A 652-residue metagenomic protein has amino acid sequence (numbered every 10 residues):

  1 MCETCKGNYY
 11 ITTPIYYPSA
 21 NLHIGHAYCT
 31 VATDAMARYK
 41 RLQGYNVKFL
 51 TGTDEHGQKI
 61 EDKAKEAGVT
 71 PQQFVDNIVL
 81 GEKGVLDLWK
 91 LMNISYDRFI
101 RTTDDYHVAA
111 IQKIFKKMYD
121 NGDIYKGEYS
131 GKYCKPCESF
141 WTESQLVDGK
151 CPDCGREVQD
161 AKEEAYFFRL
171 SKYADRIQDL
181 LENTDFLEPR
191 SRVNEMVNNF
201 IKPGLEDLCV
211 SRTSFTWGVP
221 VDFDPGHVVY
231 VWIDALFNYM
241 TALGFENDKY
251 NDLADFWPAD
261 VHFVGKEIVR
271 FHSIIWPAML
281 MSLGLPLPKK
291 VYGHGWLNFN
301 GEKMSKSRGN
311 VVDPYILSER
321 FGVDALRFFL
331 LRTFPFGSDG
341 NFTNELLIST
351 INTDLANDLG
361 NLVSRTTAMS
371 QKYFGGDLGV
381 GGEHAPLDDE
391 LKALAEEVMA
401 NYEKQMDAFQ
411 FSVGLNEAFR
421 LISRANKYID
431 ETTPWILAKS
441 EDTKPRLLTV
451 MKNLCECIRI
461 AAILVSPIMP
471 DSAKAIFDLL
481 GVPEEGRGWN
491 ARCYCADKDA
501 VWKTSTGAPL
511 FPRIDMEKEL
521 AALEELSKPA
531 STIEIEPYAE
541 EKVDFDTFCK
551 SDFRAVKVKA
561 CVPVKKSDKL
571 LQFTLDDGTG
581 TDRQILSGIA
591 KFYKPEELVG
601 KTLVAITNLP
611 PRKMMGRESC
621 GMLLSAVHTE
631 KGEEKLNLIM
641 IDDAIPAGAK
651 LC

Functional and structural regions predicted by a protein language model:
C2-F74, I78, I100-F115, D120 (+6 more regions): N-terminal catalytic cores of NTP/NDP-binding nucleotidyl/phosphoryl-transfer enzymes
C2-T51, Y106-A110, C154, D160-K372 (+1 more regions): Structured secondary-structure scaffolds
L80-S95: A glycine-rich helix N-cap at a beta->alpha junction
N121-A174: Cys/His-rich short segments
K126, K132, S338, L346-H384 (+2 more regions): Helix-rich, typically C-terminal accessory recognition domains appended to large enzymatic cores
K290-G293, F477-L479, Q572: Beta-strand segments within the central parallel beta-sheet cores of soluble alpha/beta enzyme folds
I476-C549: Intrinsic disorder at enzyme termini
A530-C652: Phosphate-backbone binding interfaces of nucleic-acid-interacting proteins
